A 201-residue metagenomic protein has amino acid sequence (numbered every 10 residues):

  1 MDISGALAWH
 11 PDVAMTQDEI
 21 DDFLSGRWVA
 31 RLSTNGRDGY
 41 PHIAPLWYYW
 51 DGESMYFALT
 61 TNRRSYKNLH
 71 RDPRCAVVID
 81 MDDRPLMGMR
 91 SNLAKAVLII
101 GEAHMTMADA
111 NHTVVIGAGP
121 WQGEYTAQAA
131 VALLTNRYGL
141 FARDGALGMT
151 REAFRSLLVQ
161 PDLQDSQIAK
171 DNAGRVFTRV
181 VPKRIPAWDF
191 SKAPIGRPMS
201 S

Functional and structural regions predicted by a protein language model:
M1-M15, D82, M89-S201: Charged, gly/pro-rich active-site loop segments
Q17, N62-R63: Structural motif corresponding to alpha-helix initiation and N-cap regions
I20-D21, Y66, V131: Short amphipathic alpha-helical segments and helix-helix/interface helices
D22-G26: Short proline/glycine- and basic residue-enriched helix-capping loop/turn segments at helix->loop/beta transitions
R27-T61, K67-L69, A76-M81, M87-M89 (+1 more regions): Short beta-strand segments
W28-V29, R74, G139, I185: Generic structural signal for secondary-structure transition and capping sites
L69-R71, A108-D109: A short, structured loop/turn motif at beta-sheet edges
